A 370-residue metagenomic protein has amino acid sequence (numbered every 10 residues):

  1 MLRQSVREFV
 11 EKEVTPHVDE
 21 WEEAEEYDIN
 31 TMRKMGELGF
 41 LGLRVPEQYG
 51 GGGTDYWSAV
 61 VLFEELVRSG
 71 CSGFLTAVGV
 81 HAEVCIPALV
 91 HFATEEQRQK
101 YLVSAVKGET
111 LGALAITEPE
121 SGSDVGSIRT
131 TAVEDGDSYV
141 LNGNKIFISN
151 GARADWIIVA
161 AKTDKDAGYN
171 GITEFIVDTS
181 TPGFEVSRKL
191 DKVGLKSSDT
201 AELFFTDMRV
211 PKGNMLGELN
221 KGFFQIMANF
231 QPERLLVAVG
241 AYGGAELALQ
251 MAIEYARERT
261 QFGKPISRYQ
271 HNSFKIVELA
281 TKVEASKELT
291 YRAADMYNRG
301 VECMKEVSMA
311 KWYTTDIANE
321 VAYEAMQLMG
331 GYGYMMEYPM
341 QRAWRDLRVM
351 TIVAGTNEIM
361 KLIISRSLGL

Functional and structural regions predicted by a protein language model:
M1-S72, G79-V80, F92-Q97, S104-E109 (+5 more regions): Alpha-helical interface subdomain recognition
G39, L62-V67, A161, V177-P182 (+1 more regions): Short Ser/Thr-interspersed hydrophobic loop/turn segments at strand-loop and sheet-helix junctions that line or gate
T54, D124-G126, N150-A154, G168-G171 (+2 more regions): Short glycine/proline-enriched turns and hinge-like loops at secondary-structure junctions
V78-G79, A105, E120-S123, F147-N150 (+2 more regions): Short Gly/Pro-enriched turn/cap motifs at secondary-structure boundaries
G108-I116, A160: A short, Trp-centered hydrophobic/proline-enriched beta-strand micro-motif
S127, S180-P211: Flexible, small-/acidic-enriched active-site or ligand-binding loops
S138, N142-S187: A short core secondary-structure module
L203-Q225: Long, acidic (Asp/Glu-rich), low-complexity accessory segments flanking structured domains
